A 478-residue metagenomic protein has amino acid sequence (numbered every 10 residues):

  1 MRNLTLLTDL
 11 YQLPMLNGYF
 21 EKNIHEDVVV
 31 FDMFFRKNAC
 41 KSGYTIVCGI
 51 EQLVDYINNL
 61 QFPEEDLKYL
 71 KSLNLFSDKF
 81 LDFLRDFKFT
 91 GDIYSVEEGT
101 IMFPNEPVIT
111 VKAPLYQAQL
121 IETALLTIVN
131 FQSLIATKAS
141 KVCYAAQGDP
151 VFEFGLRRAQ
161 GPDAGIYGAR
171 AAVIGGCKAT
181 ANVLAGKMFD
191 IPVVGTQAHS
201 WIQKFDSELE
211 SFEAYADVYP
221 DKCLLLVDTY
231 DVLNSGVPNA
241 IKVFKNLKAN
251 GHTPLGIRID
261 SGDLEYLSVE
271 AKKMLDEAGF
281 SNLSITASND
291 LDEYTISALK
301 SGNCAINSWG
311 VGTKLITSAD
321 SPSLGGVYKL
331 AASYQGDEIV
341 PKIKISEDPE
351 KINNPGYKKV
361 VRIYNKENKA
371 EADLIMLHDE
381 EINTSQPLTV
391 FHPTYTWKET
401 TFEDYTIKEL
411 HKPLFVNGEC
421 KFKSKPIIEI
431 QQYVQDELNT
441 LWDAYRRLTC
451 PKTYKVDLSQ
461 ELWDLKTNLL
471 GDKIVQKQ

Functional and structural regions predicted by a protein language model:
M1-D221, K248, T253, K329-Q478: Ordered alpha/beta subdomains of enzyme catalytic regions
S200-E371: Glycine-rich phosphate/ribose-binding loops and adjacent secondary-structure elements that form binding surfaces
